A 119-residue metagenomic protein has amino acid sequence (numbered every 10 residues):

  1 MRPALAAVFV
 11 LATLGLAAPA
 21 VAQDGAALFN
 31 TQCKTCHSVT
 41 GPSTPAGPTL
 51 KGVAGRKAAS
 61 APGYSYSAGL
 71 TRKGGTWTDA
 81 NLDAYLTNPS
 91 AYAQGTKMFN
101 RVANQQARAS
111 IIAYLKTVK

Functional and structural regions predicted by a protein language model:
M1-A4: Positively charged n-region of N-terminal signal peptides that target proteins for export
A6-G15: Bacterial N-terminal signal peptides
L16-A22: Sec/Tat signal peptide C-region and signal peptidase I cleavage site
A26-Y66, L70-T76, A84-T96, T117-K119: Periplasmic/extracellular electron-transfer cofactor-ligation site, primarily the c-type cytochrome heme-c attachment
D79-T87, R108, I112: An amphipathic alpha-helix signature
A80, T96-A103: A general structural signal for short secondary-structure boundary/capping elements
N100-Q105, S110-T117: Short, exposed beta-strand-loop hairpins at the edges of beta-sheets in extracellular/periplasmic proteins
